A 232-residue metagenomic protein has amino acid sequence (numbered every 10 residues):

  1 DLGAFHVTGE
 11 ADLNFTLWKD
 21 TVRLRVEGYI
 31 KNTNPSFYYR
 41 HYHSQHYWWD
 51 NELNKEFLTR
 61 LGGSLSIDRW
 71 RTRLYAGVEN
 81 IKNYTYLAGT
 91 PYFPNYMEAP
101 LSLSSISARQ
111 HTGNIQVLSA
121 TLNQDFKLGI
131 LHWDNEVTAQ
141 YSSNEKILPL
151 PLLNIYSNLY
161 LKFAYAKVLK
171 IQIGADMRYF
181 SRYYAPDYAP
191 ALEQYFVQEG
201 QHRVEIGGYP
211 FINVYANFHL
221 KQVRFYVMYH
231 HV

Functional and structural regions predicted by a protein language model:
D1-V232: Exposed, low-structure sequence patches enriched in small/polar residues
